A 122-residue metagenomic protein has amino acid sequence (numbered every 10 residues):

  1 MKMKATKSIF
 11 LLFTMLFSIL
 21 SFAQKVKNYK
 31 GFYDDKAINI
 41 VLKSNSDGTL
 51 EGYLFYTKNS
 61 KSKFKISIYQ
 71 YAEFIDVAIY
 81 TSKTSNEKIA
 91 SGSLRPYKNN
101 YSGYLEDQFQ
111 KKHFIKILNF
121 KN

Functional and structural regions predicted by a protein language model:
M1-V26: Bacterial Sec-dependent N-terminal signal peptides
Q24-N122: Central antiparallel beta-sheet cores of small beta-barrel/beta-sandwich binding domains
